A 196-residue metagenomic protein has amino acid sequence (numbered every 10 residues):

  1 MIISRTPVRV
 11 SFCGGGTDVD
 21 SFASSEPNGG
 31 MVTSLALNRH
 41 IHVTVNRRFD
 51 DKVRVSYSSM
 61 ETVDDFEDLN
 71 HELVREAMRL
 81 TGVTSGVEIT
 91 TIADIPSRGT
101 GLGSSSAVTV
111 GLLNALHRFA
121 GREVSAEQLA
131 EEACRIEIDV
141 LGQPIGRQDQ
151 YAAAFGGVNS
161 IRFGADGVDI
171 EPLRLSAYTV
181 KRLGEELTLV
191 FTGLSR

Functional and structural regions predicted by a protein language model:
M1-V63: Generic N-terminal targeting/processing segments that precede catalytic cores or assembly contacts
I2-S4, R9, G16-F22, P27-G30 (+1 more regions): ATP-dependent small-molecule kinase catalytic core of the GHMP/sugar-kinase superfamily and closely related
S11, S104-S106, G146: Short linear Ser/Thr-Pro motifs
T33, L102, I161: Short clusters of hydrophobic/aromatic residues that line enzyme substrate/ligand-binding pockets
N38-I136: Anion-binding (especially nucleotide phosphate/pyrophosphate-binding) glycine-rich loop and adjoining beta-alpha core
